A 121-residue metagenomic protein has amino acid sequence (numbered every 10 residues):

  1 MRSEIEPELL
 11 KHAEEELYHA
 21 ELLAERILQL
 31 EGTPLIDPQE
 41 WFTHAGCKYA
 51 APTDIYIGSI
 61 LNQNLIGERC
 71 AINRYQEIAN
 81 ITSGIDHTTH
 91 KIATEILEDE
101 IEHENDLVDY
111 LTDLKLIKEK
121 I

Functional and structural regions predicted by a protein language model:
M1-I121: Iron-associated oxidoreductase/ferritin-like identity signal
